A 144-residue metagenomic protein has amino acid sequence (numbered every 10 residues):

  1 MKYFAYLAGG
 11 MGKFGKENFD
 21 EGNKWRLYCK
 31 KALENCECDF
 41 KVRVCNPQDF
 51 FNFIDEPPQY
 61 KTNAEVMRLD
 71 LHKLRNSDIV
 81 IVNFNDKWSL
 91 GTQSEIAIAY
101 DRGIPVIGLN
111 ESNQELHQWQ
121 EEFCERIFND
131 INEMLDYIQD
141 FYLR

Functional and structural regions predicted by a protein language model:
M1-R144: Conserved catalytic or regulatory cores that recognize and/or transform ribose-phosphate-containing ligands
